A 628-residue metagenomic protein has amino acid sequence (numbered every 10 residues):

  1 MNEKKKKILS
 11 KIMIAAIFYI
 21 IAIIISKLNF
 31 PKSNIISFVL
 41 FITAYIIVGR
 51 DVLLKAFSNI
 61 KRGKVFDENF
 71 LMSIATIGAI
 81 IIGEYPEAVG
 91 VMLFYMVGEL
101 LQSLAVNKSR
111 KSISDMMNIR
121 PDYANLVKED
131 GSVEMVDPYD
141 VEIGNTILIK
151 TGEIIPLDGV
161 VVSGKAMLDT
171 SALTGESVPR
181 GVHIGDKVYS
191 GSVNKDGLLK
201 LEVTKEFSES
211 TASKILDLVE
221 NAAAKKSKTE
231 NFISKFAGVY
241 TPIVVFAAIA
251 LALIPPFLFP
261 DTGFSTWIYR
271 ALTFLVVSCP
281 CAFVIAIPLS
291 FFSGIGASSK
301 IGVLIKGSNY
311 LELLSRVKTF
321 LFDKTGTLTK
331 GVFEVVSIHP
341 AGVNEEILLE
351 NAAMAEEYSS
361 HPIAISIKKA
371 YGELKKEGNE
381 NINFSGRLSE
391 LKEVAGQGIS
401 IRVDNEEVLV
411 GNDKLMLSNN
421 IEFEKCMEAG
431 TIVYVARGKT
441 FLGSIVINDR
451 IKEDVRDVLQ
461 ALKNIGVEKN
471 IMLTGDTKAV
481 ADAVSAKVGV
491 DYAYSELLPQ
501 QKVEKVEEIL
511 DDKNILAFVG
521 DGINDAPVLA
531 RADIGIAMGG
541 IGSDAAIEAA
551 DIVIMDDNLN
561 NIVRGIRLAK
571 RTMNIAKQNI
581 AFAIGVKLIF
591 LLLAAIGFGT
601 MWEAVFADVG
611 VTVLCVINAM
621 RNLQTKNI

Functional and structural regions predicted by a protein language model:
M1-I14, Y240: N-terminal membrane topogenic signal
N2, I24-K32, L53-N59, I77-G78 (+8 more regions): Membrane-embedded alpha-helical bundles of multi-pass transporters
A16-I17, N231-P260, R270-F291, K577-F606: Bilayer-spanning, highly hydrophobic alpha-helical transmembrane segments
I23, F41-V127, E142-I147, K165 (+4 more regions): Actuator/coupling domain of P-type ATPases
F57-F66, L104-D115, L289-S308, M620-I628: Juxtamembrane helix-loop transition segments at the membrane interface in multi-pass membrane proteins
S73, L173, Y269, A282-A355 (+3 more regions): Conserved catalytic phosphorylation-site environment of P-type ATPases
H339-K469, K478, V490-K505: P-type ATPase nucleotide-binding
N405, T431, R437-Q578, V586: Conserved ATP-binding TGD loop and adjacent catalytic N/P-domain core of P-type ATPases
